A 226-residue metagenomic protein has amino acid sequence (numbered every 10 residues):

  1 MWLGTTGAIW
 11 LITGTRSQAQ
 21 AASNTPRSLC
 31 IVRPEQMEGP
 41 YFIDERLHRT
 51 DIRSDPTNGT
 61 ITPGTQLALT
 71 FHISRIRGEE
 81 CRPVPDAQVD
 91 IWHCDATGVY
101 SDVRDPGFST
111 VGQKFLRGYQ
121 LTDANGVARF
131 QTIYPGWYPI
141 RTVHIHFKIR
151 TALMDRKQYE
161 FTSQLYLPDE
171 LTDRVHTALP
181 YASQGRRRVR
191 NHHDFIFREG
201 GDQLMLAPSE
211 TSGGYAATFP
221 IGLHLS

Functional and structural regions predicted by a protein language model:
M1-A19: N-terminal export signals
A8, Q18, I43, V189 (+1 more regions): Intrinsically disordered, low-complexity, compositionally biased regions/tails
S23-G200, T218-S226: Beta-strand-dominated extracellular/periplasmic modules and repeats in secreted or surface-exposed proteins
Y134-Y138, L206-S212: Exposed beta-sheet edge/beta-hairpin loop segments within beta-rich domains
I196-E210: Low-complexity, intrinsically disordered Gly/Pro/Thr-rich segments
Y215: Aromatic- and glycine-enriched pocket-lining scaffold segments that form the walls of small-molecule binding clefts
